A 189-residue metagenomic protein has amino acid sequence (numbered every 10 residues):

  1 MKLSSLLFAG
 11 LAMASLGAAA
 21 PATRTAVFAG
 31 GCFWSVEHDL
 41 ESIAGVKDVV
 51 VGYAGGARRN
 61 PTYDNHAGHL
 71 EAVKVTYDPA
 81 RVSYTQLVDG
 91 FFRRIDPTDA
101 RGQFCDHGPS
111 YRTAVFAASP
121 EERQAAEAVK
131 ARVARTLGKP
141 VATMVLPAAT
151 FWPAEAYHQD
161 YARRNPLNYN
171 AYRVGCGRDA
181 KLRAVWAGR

Functional and structural regions predicted by a protein language model:
M1-L7: Bacterial N-terminal signal peptides that target proteins for export
L3, A20-R189: Flexible coil/turn and secondary-structure edge motifs
A9-A19: Hydrophobic h-region of N-terminal signal peptides that target proteins for export in Gram-negative bacteria
